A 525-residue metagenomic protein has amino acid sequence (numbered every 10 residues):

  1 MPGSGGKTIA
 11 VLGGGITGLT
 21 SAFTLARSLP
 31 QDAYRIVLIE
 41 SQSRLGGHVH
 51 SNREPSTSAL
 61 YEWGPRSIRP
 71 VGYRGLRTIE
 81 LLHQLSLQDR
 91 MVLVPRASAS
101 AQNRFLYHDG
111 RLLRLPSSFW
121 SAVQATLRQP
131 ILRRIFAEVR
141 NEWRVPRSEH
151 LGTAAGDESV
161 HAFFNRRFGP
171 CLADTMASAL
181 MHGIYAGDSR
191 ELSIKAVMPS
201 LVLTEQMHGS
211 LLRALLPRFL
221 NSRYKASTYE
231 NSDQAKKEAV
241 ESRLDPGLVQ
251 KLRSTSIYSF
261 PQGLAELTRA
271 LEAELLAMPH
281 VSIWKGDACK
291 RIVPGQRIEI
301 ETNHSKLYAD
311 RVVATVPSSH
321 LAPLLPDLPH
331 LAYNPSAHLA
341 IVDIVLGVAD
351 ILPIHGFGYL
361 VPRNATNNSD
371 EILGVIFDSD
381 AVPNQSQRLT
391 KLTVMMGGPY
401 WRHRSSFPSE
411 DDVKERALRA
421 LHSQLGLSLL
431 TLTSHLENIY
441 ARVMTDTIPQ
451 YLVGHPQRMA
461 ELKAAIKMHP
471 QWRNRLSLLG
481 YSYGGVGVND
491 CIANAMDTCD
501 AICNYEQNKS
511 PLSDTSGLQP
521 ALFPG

Functional and structural regions predicted by a protein language model:
P2-T17: Beta1/beta-strand and adjacent pyrophosphate-binding region of the FAD-binding site in flavoprotein oxidoreductases
T17, R44, S319: Conserved Rossmann-like nucleotide-cofactor binding loop
S21-L25, L271, T498: Hydrophobic residues within alpha-helices that form the first helical element adjacent to the glycine-rich loop
A26-P55: Glycine-rich FAD pyrophosphate-binding loop
S28, P261, K285-H403, Q424 (+1 more regions): Mid-domain catalytic core of redox enzymes that form a hydrophobic substrate pocket/lid adjacent to a catalytic redox
R53, P116-W120, S369, L373-G525: Conserved flavin/dinucleotide-binding core of flavoenzymes
S56-H150: Dinucleotide-binding Rossmann-like beta1-alpha1 core, especially the glycine-rich loop that anchors the ADP
R140-A288: Active-site/ligand-binding neighborhood in enzyme catalytic cores
